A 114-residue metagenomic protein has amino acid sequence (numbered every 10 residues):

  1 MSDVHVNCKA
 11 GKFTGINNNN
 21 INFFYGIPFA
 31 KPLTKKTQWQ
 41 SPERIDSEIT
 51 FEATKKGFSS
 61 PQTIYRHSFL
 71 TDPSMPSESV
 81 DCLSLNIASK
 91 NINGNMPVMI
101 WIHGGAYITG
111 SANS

Functional and structural regions predicted by a protein language model:
M1-S114: Non-catalytic accessory segments of hydrolases
